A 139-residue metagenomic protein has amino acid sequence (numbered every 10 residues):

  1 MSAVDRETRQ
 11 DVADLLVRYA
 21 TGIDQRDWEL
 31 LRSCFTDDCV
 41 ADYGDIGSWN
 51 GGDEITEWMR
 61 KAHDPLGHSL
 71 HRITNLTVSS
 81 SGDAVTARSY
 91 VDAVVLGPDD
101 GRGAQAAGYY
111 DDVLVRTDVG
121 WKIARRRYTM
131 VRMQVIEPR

Functional and structural regions predicted by a protein language model:
M1-D37: Short, low-complexity N-terminal intrinsically disordered segments enriched in polar/charged residues
T8, V12, G51, A106: Hydrophobic (often cysteine-bearing) scaffold residues that line and stabilize catalytic clefts of nucleotide/cofactor
W28-A93: A solvent-exposed, acidic/Ser-Thr-rich amphipathic alpha-helical stretch
H71-I73, Q105-Y110: Short, surface-exposed coil-to-beta transition loops
T86, A107-E137: Short beta-strand edge/turn micro-motifs at domain boundaries
A93-V95, M130-V131: Beta-strand elements of well-folded, non-transmembrane domains
P98-G101, E137: Flexible, membrane-facing loop/turn or short amphipathic-helix motifs that contact lipid bilayers or gate lipid-binding
